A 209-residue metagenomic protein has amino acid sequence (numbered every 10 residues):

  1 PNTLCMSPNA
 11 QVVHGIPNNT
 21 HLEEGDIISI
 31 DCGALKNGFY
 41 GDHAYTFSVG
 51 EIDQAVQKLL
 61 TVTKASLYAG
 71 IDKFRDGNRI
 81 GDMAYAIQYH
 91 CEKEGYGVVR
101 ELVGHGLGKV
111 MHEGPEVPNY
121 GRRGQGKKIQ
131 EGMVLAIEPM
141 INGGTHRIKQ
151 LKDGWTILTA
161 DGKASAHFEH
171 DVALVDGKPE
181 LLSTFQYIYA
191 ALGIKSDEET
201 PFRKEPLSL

Functional and structural regions predicted by a protein language model:
P1-L209: Active-site neighborhoods and metal-handling regions in enzymes and metal-associated proteins
